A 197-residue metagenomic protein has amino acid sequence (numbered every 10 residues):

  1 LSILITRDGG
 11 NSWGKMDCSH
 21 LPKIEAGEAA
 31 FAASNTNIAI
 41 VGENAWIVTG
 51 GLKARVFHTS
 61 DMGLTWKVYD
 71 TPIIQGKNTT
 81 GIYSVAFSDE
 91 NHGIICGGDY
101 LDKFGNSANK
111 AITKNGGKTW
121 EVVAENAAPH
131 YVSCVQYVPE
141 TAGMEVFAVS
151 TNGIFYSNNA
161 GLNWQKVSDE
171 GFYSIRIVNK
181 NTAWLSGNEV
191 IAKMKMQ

Functional and structural regions predicted by a protein language model:
L4-P22, F57-Q75, Y100, F104-H130 (+2 more regions): Asp-box/BNR beta-propeller loop motif
P22-A32, Q75-G81, A128-V132: Short glycine-/Asp-/Thr-/Trp-enriched loop segments that recur within the blades of beta-propeller repeat domains
P22-K67: Loop-centered beta-sheet repeat module
A33-N35, T80-I82, E90, V132 (+2 more regions): Conserved positions at the start
G42, V48-G51, C96-D99, V149-S150 (+1 more regions): Recurrent small/Gly-Pro-centered beta-turn motifs in extracellular repeat architectures
N44-W46, N91-I95, A142-F147, T182-W184: Entry beta-strands of beta-propeller and related beta-repeat scaffolds
R176-Q197: Blade-level signature of beta-propeller repeat domains, shared across WD40, Kelch, NHL, RCC1 and BNR/Asp-box propellers
